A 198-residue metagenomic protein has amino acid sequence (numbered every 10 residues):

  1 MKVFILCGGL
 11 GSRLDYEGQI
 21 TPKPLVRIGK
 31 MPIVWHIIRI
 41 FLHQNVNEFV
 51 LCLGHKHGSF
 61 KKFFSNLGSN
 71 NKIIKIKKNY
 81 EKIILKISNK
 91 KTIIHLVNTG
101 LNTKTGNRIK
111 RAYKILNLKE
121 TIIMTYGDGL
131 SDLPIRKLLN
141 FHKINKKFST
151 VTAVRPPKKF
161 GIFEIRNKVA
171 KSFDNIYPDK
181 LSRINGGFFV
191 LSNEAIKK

Functional and structural regions predicted by a protein language model:
M1-K62, N66-L67, L96: N-terminal glycine-rich phosphate-binding loop and ensuing alpha1 helix
F41, L116, H142: Hydrophobic pocket-lining residues that define ligand/cofactor binding sites across diverse proteins
V46, L118-K119, K146-K147: Short, high-confidence coil segments that cap the C-terminus of an alpha-helix and link into the following beta-strand
F49-L51, I122, T150: Hydrophobic residues within beta-strands of alpha/beta enzymes
S59, G129-D132: A short, conserved beta-strand element in the Rossmann-like catalytic core that flanks the donor/metal-binding loop
S59-K62, G68-I122: Short phosphate-binding loop-to-helix
F64, K72, S131-K197: Conserved core of the sugar-phosphate nucleotidyltransferase
T125-Y126: Active-site acidic Asp-centered loop
